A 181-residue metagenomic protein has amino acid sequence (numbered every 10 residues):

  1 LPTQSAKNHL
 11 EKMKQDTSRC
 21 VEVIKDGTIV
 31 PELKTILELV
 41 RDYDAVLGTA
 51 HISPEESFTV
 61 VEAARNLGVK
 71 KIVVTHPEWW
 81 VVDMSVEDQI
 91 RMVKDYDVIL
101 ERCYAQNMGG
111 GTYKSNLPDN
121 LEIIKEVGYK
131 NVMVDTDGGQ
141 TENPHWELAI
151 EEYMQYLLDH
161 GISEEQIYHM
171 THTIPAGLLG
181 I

Functional and structural regions predicted by a protein language model:
L1-V86: Divalent metal-binding pocket/active-site signature
V30, S85-Q89, Y113-L121, L148-Y153: Charged helix-capping and loop-helix junction motifs
E38-R41, A64-R65, Q89-D97, E122-Y129: Acidic (Asp/Glu)-rich catalytic clusters
L47, L100, D137, I167 (+1 more regions): Divalent metal-coordination and catalytic microenvironments
W79-M84, M108-K114: Acidic-and-aromatic substrate-binding clefts and catalytic sites of carbohydrate-active enzymes
D97-G109: His/Asp/Glu-enriched short active-site or ligand-binding loop at hydrolase and phosphoryl-transfer sites
Y129-W146: Short acidic/histidine-rich active-site segments
E147-I181: Mid-to-C-terminal alpha-helical segments outside catalytic/metal-binding sites
